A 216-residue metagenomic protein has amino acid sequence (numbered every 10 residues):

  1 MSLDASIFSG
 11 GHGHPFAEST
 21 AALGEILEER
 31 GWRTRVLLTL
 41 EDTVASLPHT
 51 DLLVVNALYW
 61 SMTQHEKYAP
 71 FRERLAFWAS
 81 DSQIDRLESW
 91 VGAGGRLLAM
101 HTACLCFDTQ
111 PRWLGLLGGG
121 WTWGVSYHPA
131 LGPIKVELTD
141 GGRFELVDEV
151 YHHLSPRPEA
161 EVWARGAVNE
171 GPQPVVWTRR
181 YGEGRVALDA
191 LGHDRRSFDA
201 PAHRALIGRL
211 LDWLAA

Functional and structural regions predicted by a protein language model:
M1-L52: Aromatic-Pro/Gly-enriched surface loop or interdomain linker that acts as a lid/target-recognition segment
S2, S19, E29, T39 (+2 more regions): Extracellular ligand-binding/catalytic regions of CAZymes and related secreted enzymes and adhesion modules
G11, A103, G192: Residue-level signal for short, function-critical loop segments
A21, R112-R196: Catalytic beta-strand/loop cores that center a nucleophilic Ser/Cys/Thr and support acyl-enzyme chemistry
E29-R35, E73-F77, D140-G142, A164-A167: Short, flexible loop segments at the rims of nucleotide/cofactor-binding pockets, characterized by
D51-N56, V186-A190: Structural motif
W60-G141: A glycine-rich, often tryptophan-bearing local segment used as a flexible ligand/cofactor-contacting loop or short
